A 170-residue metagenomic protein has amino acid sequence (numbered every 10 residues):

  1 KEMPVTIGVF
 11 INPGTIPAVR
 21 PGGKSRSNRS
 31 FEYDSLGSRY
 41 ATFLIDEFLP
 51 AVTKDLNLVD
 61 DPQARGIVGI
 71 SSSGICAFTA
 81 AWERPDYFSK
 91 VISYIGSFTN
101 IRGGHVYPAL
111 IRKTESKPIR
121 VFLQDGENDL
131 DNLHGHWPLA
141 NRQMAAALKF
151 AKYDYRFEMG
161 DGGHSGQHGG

Functional and structural regions predicted by a protein language model:
K1-G170: Non-catalytic cap/lid and distal C-terminal segments of serine-dependent acyl enzymes
